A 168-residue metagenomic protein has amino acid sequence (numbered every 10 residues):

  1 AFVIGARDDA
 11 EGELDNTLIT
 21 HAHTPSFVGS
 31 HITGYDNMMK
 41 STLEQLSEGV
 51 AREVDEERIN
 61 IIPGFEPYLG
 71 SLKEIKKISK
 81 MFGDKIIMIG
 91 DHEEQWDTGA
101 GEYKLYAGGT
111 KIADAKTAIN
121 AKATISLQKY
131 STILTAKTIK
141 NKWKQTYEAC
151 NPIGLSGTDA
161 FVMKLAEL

Functional and structural regions predicted by a protein language model:
A1-L168: An N-terminal assembly and electron-transfer interface module characteristic of large anaerobic redox and radical
